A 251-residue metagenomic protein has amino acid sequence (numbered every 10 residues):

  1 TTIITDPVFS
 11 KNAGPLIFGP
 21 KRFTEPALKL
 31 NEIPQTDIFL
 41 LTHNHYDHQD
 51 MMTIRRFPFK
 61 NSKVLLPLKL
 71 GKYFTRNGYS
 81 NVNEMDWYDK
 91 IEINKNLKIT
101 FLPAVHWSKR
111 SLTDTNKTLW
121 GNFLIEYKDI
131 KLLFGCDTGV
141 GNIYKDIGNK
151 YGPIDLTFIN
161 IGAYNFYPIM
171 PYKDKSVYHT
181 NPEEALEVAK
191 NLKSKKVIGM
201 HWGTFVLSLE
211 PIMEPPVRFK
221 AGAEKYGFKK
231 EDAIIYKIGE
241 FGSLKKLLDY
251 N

Functional and structural regions predicted by a protein language model:
T2, F59-K63, I130-L132: Short active-site oxyanion
T2, P7-F9, N44, A104-V105 (+3 more regions): Active-site metal-binding loops of divalent metal-dependent hydrolases
T2-L41, M52-R56, K69, K109-R110 (+1 more regions): Pre-active-site segment of Zn-dependent metallo-hydrolases
T36-D47, V197: Metallo-beta-lactamase
I38, K63, K69-K72, G139-Y236: Cap/insert and terminal regions of metallo-dependent hydrolase folds
L40-L41, K131-G135: Short catalytic-loop micro-motif centered on adjacent basic/acidic residues
D50-F59, L207-V217, K246: Metal-dependent catalytic neighborhoods of phosphoester/phosphodiester hydrolases
L66-I130, K220-Y250: Metallo-beta-lactamase
